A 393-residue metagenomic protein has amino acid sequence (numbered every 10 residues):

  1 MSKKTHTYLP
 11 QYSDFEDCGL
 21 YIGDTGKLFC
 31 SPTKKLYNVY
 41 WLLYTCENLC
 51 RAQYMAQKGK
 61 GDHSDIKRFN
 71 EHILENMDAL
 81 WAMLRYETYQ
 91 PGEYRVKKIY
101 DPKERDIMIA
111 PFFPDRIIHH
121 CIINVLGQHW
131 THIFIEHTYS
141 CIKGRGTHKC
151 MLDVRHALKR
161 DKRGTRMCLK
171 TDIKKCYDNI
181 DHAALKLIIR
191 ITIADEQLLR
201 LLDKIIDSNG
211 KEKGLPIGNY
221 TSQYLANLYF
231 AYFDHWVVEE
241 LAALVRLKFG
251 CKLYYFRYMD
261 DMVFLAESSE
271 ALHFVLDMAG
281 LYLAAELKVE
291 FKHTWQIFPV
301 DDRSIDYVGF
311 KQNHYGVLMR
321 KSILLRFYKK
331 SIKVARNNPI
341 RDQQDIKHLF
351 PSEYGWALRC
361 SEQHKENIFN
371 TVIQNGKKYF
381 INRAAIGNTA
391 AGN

Functional and structural regions predicted by a protein language model:
M1-D78, A390-N393: Non-catalytic, polymerase-adjacent accessory regions of viral genome-replication enzymes
M1-T25, P111, R116, H120 (+4 more regions): Right-hand nucleic-acid polymerase module
G23-V39, I123-D178: Active-site-proximal segment of RNA-dependent polymerases
G59-K67, G92-I117, I133-R145, I206-L228: Short, conserved non-catalytic motifs in the polymerase core
L74-E104: Active-site-flanking structural segment that lines cofactor/substrate pockets
M83, P102, A157-M259, V263-M278 (+1 more regions): Conserved polymerase palm-domain catalytic core
G280-V289: A common structural junction motif
